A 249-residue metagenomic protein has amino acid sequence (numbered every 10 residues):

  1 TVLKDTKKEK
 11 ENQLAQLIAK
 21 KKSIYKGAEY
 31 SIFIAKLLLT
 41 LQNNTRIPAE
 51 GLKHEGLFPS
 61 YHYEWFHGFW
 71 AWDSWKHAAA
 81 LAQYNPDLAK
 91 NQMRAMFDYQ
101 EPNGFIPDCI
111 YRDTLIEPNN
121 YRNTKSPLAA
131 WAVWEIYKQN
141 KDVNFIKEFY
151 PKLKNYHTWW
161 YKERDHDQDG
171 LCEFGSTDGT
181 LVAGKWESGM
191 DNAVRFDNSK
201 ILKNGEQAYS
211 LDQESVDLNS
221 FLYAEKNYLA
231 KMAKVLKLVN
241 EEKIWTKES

Functional and structural regions predicted by a protein language model:
T1, Y63, N103, P107-L128 (+3 more regions): The feature captures the catalytic groove of carbohydrate-active enzymes
T1-H67, N144-F145, K154-Y161, A233-V239: Acidic/polar, glycine-enriched structural segments that form the non-catalytic walls/loops of the carbohydrate-binding
S23-Y30, L81-M93, I136-K154, Q168 (+1 more regions): Structural helix-adjacent loops and short alpha-helical linkers that scaffold large soluble proteins
L37-L38, H77, M96, L222 (+1 more regions): Conserved hydrophobic/aromatic pocket- or pore-lining residues that grip, position, or stack substrates in active sites
L39-E50, P86, R94-P102: Glycine-rich, acidic and aromatic/proline-enriched surface loops and short helix-turn segments that act as binding
H67-Q100: Alpha-helical support elements that line or immediately flank enzyme active sites and cofactor-binding pockets
